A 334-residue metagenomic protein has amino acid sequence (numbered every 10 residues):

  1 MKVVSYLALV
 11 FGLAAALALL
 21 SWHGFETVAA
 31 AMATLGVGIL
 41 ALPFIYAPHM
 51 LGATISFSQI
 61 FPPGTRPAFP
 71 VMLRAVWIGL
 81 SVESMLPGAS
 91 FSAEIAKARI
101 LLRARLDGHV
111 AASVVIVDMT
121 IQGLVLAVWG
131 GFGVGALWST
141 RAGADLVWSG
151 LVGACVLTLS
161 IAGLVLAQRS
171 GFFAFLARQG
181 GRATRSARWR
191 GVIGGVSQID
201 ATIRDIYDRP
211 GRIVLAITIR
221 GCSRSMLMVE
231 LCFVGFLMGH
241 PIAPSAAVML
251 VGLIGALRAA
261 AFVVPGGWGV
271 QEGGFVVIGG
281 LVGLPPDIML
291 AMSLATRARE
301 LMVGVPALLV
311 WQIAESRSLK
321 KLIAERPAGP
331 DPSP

Functional and structural regions predicted by a protein language model:
M1-I78, A136, R141-A259, P286-S293 (+1 more regions): Predominantly cytoplasmic-facing regulatory/coupling regions of multi-pass membrane proteins
P70-R74, A89-S92, R103-M119, L284-A295: Membrane-interface alpha-helices at helix entry/exit sites of multi-pass transporters
W77-I95, R103, I203: Short intracellular "coupling" helices and adjacent cytoplasmic loop segments at the cytosolic face of multi-pass
L80-F91, M119-G131, S160: Mid-bilayer segments of alpha-helical transmembrane spans in multi-pass integral membrane proteins that mediate
L80-G88, F236, G252-E272: Transmembrane alpha-helix interface/packing and boundary motifs in multi-pass membrane proteins, characterized by
S90-R103, F132, V263-L281, V310: Re-entrant/interfacial helical elements at transmembrane boundaries that shape and gate the permeation pathway
A96-I100, A112-V115, A127, T218-I219 (+1 more regions): Hydrophobic alpha-helical membrane segments of integral membrane proteins
H109, V125, A261, V303-P306: Discrete transmembrane alpha-helix packing/kink hotspots characteristic of Major Facilitator Superfamily-like secondary
